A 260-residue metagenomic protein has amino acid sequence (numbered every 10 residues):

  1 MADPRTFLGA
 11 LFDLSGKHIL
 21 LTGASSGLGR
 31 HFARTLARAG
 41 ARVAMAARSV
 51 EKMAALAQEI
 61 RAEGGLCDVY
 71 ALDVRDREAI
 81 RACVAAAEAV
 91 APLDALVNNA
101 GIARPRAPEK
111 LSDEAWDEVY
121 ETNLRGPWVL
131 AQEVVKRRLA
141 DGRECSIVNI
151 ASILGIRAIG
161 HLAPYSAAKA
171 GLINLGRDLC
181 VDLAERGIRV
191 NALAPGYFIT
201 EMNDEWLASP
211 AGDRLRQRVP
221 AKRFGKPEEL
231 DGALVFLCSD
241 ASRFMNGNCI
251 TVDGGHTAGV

Functional and structural regions predicted by a protein language model:
A2-A10, R157, V235, N246-V260: Short C-terminal tail/terminal secondary-structure segment of NAD(P)H-dependent dehydrogenase/reductase domains
H18, S25-S26: Conserved glycine-rich cofactor-binding loop
V97, A184, R189, M245-G247: Short, small/polar-rich loop/turn modules that mediate ligand/substrate recognition or access, typified
A107-P108, A115-Y120, N203, L215: Substrate-binding pocket helix/loop in short-chain dehydrogenase/reductase
A131, A168, G176: Active-site helix of classical SDR
K136, V181-E185, R243: Alpha-helical segment proximal to the catalytic Tyr-Lys
S152: Residue(s) in the substrate-gating loop at a strand-loop-helix junction that position the organic substrate next
